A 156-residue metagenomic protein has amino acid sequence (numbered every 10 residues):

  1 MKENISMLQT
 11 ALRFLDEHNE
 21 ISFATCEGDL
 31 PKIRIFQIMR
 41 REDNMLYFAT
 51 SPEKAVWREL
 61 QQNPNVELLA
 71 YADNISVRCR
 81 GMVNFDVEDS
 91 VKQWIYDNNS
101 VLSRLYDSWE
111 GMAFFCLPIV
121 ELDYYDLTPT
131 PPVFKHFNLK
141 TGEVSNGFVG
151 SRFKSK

Functional and structural regions predicted by a protein language model:
M1-N19, R152-F153: N-terminal leader/targeting segments and the immediate start of mature chains
K2, R78-K156: Charged, gly/pro-rich active-site loop segments
R13-G28, V66-A70: A short, Trp-centered hydrophobic/proline-enriched beta-strand micro-motif
S22, L46-Y47, R78, D123: General beta-strand recognition
I35-Q37: Conserved beta-strand in the GNAT
M39-N74: A short mixed-secondary-structure module that forms the rim of ligand-binding clefts
